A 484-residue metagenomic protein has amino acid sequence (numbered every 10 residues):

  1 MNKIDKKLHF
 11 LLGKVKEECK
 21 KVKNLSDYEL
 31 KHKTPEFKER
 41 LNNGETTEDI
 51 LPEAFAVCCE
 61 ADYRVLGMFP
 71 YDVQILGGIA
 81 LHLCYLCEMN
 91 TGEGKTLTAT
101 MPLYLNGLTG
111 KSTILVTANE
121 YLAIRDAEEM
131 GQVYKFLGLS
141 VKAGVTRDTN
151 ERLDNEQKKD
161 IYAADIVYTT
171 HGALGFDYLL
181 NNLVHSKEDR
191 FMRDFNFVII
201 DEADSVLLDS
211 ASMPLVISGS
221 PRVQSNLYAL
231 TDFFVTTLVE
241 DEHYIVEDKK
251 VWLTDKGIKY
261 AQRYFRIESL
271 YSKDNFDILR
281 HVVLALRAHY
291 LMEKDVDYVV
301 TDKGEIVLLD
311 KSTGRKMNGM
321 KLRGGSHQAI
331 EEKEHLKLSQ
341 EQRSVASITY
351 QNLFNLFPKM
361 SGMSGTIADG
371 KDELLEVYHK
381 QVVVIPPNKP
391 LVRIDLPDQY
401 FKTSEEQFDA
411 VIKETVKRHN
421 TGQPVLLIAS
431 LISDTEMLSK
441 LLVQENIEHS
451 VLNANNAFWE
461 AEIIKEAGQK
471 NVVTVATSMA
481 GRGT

Functional and structural regions predicted by a protein language model:
M1-T484: Conserved P-loop NTPase motor core
